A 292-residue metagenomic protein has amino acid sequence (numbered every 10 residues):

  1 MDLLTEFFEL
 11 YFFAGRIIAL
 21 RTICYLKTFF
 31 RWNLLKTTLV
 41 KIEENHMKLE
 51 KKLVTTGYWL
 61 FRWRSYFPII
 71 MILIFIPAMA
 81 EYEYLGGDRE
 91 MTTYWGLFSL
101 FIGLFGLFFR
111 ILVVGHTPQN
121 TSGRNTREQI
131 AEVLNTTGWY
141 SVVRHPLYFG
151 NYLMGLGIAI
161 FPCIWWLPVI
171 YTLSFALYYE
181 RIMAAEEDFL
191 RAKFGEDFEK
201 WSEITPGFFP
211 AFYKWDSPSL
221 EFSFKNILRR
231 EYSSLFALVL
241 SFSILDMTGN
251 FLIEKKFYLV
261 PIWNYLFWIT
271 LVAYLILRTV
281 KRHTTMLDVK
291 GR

Functional and structural regions predicted by a protein language model:
F7-L10: Cationic, low-complexity basic patches in intrinsically disordered or flexible, solvent-exposed regions
T28-F29, L34-T137, L153-R292: Membrane-anchoring alpha-helices and their flanking helix-loop junctions
N135-H145: Short, amphipathic, aromatic/basic-enriched membrane-interface segments that mark the entry/exit of transmembrane
V143-G155: Conserved SAM-binding loop
